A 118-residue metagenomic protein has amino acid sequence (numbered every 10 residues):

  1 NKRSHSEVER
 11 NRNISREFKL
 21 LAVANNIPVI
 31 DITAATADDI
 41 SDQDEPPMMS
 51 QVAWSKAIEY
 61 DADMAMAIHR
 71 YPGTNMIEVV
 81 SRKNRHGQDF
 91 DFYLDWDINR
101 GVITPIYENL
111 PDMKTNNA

Functional and structural regions predicted by a protein language model:
R3-H5, E9-P28, A37-A118: C-terminal regions of RecA-like/P-loop NTPase motor modules
A34: Short secondary-structure boundary segments
